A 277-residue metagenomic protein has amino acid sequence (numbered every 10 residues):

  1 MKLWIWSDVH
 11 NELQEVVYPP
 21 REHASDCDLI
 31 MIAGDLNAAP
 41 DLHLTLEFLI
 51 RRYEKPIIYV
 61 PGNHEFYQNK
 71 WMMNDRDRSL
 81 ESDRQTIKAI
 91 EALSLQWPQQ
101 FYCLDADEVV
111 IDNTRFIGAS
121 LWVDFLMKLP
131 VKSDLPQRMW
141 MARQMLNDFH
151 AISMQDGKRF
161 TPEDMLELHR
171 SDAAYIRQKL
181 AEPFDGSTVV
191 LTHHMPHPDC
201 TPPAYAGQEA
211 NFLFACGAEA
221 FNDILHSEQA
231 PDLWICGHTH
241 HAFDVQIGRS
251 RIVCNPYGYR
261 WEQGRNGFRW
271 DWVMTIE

Functional and structural regions predicted by a protein language model:
M1-M73, D77-S79, R159-P162: N-terminal active-site segment of His-dependent metallophosphoesterases
M1-W4, E108-G118, M141, Q246-R251: Beta-strand-turn-beta hairpins that frame and shape the catalytic cleft of phosphate-ester-processing enzymes
I5-S7, I30-D35, I58-N63, Y102-D105 (+3 more regions): Active-site neighborhood of phospho(di)ester-bond hydrolases with catalytic His/Asp-centered motifs
H10-V16, N37-D41, H64-N74, E108-V110 (+4 more regions): Active-site environment of divalent metal-dependent phosphoester hydrolases
H23-D26, F101-V110: Short acidic low-complexity segments
N69-R84, A204-F212: Short, flexible/disordered intra-domain loops and linkers
V110, P202-D232, H240-E277: Binuclear metal-dependent phosphoesterase catalytic core
I117-V189, H194-F212: Active-site-proximal loop/helix segment associated with metal-binding centers of metalloenzymes
